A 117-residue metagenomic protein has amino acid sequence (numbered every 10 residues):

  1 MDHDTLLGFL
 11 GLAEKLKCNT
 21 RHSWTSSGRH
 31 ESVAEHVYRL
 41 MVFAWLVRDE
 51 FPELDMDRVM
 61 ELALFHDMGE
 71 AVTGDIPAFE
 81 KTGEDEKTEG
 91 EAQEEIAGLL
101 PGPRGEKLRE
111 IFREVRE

Functional and structural regions predicted by a protein language model:
M1-E117: Alpha-helical, largely C-terminal catalytic domains that coordinate divalent metal ions via clustered Asp/Glu/His
